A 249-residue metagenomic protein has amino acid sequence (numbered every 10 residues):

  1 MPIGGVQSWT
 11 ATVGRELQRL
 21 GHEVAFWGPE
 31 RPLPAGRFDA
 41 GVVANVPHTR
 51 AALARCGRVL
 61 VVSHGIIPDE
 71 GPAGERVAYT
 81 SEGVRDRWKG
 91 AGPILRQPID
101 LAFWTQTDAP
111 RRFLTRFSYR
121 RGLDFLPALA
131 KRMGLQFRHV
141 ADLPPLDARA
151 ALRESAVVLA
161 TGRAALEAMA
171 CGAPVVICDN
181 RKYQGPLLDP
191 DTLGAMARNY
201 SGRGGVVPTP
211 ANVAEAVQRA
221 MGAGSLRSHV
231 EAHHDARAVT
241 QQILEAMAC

Functional and structural regions predicted by a protein language model:
M1-T10, Y119-R121: A short, glycine/small-residue-rich beta-strand->loop->alpha-helix junction that serves as a flexible
G5, R203-A248: A charged, aromatic-enriched C-terminal amphipathic alpha-helix characteristic of glycosyltransferases across folds
V6-L17, I243: Short amphipathic alpha-helix
V13-E16, L20, Y119-Q136: Short hydrophobic signal-anchor/transmembrane segments that target glycosyltransferases and glycosylation machinery
G14, A25-E75, Y79-G83: Extended catalytic core of nucleotide-activated donor transferases of GT-like folds
D69-P72, D86-R112: Acidic anion/phosphate-binding donor-loop and adjacent secondary structure in glycosyltransferase catalytic cores
A150-L166, A173-P174: Acidic donor-binding loop of glycosyltransferase active sites
A164-G224: Catalytic binding pocket for nucleotide-activated donors in carbohydrate/polymer assembly enzymes
